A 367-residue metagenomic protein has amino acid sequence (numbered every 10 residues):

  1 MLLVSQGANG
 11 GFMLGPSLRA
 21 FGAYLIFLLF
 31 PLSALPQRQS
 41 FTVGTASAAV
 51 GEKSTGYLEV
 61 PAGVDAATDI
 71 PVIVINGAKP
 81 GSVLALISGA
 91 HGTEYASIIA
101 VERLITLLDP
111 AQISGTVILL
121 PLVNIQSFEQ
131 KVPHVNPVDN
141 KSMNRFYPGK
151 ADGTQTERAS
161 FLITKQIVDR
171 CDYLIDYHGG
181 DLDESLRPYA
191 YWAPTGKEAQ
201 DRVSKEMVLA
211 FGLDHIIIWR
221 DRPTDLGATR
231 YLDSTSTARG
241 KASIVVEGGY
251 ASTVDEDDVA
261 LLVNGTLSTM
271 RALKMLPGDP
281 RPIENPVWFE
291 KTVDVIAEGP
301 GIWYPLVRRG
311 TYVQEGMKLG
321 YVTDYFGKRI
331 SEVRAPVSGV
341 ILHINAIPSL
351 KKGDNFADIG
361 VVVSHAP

Functional and structural regions predicted by a protein language model:
S5, L14-L18, L35-P367: Structured catalytic-domain cores with a bias toward divalent-metal coordination
A8, A20-A23: Ala/Thr-enriched low-complexity intrinsically disordered regions
G22-S33: Bacterial N-terminal signal peptides
